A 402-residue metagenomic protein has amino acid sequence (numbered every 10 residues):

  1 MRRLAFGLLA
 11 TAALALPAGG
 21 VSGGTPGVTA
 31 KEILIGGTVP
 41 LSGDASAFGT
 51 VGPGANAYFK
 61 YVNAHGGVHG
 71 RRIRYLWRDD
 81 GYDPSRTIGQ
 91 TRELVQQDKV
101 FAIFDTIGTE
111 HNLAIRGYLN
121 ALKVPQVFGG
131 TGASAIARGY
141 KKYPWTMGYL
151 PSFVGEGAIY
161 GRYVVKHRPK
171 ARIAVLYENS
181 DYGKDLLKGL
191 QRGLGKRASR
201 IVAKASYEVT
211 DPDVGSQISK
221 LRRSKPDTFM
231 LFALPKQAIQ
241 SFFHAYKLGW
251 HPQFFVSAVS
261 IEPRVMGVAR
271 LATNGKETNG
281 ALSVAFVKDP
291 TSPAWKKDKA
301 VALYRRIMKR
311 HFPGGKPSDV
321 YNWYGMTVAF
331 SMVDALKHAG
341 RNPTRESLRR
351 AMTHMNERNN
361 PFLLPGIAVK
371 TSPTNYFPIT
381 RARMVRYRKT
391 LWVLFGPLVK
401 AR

Functional and structural regions predicted by a protein language model:
M1-I33, A401-R402: Short, low-complexity disordered leader/linker segments with a strong preference for bacterial N-terminal type II
V21-G23, E32-L34, A47-P53, A64-G139 (+3 more regions): Beta-alpha junction/loop-to-helix N-cap segments that form part of ligand/metal-binding clefts
G24-N56, R78-S85, I107-G108, L176-K184 (+2 more regions): Extracytoplasmic "Venus flytrap"
D80, V127-F128, G132-S134, V209-T210 (+3 more regions): Venus flytrap/periplasmic-binding-protein-like
S85-G89, A133-A135, K142-G249, A294-W295 (+1 more regions): Extracellular/periplasmic Venus flytrap/periplasmic-binding protein
L94-I107, V127-G129, I173-Y177, K225-P235 (+3 more regions): Periplasmic-binding protein-like
A245-Y324, L398-K400: Extracellular/periplasmic periplasmic-binding protein-like sensory domains
R310-N322, V333-L391: Segments of small-molecule ligand-sensing domains
